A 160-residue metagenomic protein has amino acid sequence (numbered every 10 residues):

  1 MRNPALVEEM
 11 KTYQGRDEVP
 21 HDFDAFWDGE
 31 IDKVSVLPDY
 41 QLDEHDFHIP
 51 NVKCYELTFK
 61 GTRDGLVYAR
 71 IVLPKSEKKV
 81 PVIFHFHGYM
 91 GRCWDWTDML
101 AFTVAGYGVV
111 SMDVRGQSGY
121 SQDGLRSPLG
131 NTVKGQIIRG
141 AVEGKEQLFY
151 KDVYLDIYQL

Functional and structural regions predicted by a protein language model:
M1-V52: N-terminal targeting or regulatory segments adjacent to alpha/beta-hydrolase or S9 domains
S35-E77: Long amphipathic N-terminal alpha/beta scaffold segment
G61-R63, H87-M90, G116: Short, flexible loop/turn elements at secondary-structure junctions
A69-P74, K78-M90, V109: Short beta-strand element of the alpha/beta-hydrolase
V82-H85, D98, L160: Short, hydrophobic/aromatic alpha-helical segments in well-folded domains
W94-G130: Short amphipathic alpha-helix adjacent to the substrate-entry channel of hydrolases
P128-L160: Alpha/beta-hydrolase active-site loop
